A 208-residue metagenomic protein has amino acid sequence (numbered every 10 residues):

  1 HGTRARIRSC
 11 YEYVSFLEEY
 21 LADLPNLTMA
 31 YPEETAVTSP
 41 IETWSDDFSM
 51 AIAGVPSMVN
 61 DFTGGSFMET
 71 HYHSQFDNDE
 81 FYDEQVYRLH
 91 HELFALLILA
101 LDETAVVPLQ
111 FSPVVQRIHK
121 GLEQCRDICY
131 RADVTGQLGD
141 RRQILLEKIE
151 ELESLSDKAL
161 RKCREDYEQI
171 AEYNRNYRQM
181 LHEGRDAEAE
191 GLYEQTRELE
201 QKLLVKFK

Functional and structural regions predicted by a protein language model:
H1-H71, E80-D83, Y87, G136-T196: Metal-dependent peptidase/peptidase-like ectodomains
L17-Y20, I118, C125: Generic structural signal of hydrophobic/aromatic residues within well-ordered alpha-helices of folded domains
A22, N26, I52, A95-V106 (+2 more regions): Sec-exported extracytoplasmic/periplasmic mature domains
V37-D47, Q110-G121: A glycine-rich phosphate-binding loop feature that marks nucleotide/adenosyl-phosphate handling sites
F67-H119: His/Asp/Glu-rich mid-to-C-terminal helical/loop segments that flank catalytic regions of hydrolases
G121-R141: Surface beta-strand/loop "capping" patches
Q201-K208: Long mid-to-C-terminal assembly/interaction modules of large eukaryotic proteins
